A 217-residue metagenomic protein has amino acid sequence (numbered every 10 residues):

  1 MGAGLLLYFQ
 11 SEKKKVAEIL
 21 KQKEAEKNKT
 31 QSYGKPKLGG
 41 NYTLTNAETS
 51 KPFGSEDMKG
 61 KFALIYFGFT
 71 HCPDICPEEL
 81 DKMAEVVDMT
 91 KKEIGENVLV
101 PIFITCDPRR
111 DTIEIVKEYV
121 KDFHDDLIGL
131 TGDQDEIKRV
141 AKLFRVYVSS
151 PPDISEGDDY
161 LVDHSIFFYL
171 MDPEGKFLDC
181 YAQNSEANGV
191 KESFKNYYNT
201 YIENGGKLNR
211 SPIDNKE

Functional and structural regions predicted by a protein language model:
M1-N41, E217: N-terminal targeting signals for export/organelle localization
G39-N41, A63, S165-F167: Short loop/turn microsegments at loop-to-beta-strand junctions
N46-E48, M171-D172: Short, acidic, Ser/Thr-enriched surface-loop or helix-capping motifs
P52-G54, L178-D179: Generic structural signal for well-ordered beta-strand positions
F53-E79, M83, I102: Short active-site neighborhood of thiol/selenol oxidoreductases, capturing the structured segment around
L80-V140: Structural microenvironment flanking redox-active thiols in thiol-disulfide oxidoreductases
D125-L127, K142-P151, D163-F168: Structural micro-motif
I154-E217: Thiol-/selenol-based redox modules, centered on thioredoxin-like and closely related oxidoreductase domains
